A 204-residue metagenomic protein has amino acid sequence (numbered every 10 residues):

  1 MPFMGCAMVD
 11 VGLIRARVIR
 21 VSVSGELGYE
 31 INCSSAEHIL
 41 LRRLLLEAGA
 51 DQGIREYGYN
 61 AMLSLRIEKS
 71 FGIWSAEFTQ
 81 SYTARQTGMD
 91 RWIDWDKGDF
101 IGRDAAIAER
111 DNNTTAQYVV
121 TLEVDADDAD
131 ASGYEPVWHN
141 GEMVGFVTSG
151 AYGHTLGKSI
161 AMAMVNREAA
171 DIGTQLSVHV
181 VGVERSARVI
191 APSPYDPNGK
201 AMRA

Functional and structural regions predicted by a protein language model:
M1-A204: Conserved, structured C-terminal
